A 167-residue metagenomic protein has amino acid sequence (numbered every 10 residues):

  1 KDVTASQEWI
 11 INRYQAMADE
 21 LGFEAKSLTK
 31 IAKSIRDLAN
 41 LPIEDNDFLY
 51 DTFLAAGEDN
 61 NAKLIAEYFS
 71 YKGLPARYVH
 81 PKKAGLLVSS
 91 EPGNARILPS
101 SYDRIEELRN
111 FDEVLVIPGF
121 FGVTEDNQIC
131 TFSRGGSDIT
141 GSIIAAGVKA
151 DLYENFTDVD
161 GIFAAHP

Functional and structural regions predicted by a protein language model:
K1-P167: Nucleotide/pyrophosphate-binding catalytic subdomain
